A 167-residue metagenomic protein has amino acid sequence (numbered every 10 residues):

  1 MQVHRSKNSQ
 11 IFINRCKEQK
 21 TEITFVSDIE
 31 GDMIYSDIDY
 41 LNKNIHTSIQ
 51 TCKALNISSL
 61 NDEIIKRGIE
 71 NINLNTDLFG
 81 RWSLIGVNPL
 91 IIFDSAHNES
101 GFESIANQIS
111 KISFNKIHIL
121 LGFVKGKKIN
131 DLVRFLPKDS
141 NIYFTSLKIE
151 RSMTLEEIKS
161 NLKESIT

Functional and structural regions predicted by a protein language model:
M1-I11, I57-N61, S100-G101, A106 (+1 more regions): Generic hydrophobic segment detector
M1-Q2, G31-Y35: General secondary-structure propensity
Q2-T24, N42, L90-I92, N130-T167: C-terminal helical cap/extension that packs against the catalytic core of soluble nucleotide-cofactor enzymes
E22, M33-N141: Nucleotide phosphate-binding/pyrophosphate-handling subdomain across enzymes that bind or process nucleotide phosphates
D28-E30, L121-K125, T145-R151: Short, acidic/turn-prone active-site loops that include or flank metal/cofactor- and phosphate-binding residues
